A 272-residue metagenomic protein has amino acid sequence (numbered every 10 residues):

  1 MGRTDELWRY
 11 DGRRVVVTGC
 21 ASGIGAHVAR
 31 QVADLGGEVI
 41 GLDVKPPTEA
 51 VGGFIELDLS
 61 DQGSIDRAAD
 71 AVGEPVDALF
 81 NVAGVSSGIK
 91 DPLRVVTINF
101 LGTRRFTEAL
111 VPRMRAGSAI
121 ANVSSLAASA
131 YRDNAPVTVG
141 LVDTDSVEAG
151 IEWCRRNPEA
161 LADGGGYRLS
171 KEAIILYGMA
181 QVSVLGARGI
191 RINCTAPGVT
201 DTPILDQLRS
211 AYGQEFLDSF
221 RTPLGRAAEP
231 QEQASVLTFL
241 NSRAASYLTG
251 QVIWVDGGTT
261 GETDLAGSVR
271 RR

Functional and structural regions predicted by a protein language model:
G2-E6, T249-R272: Short C-terminal tail/terminal secondary-structure segment of NAD(P)H-dependent dehydrogenase/reductase domains
R3-I40: Canonical Rossmann dinucleotide-binding motif of NAD(H)/NADP(H)-dependent dehydrogenases/reductases, specifically
E49-G63: Rossmann-fold cofactor-recognition segment
G84-I89, A116-A187, V199: Catalytic loop of short-chain dehydrogenase/reductase
R105, E159, D163-Y167, E172-I175 (+3 more regions): C-terminal helical subdomain
P112, S183-V184, S246: Alpha-helical segment proximal to the catalytic Tyr-Lys
A196-Q207: Short, flexible catalytic-loop segment of classical short-chain dehydrogenase/reductase
